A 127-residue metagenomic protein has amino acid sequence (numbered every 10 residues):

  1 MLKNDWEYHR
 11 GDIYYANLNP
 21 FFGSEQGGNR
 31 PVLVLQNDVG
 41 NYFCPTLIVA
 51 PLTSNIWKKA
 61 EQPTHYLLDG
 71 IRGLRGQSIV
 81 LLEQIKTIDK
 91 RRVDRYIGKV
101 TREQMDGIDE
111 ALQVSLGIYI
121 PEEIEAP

Functional and structural regions predicted by a protein language model:
M1-P127: Conserved functional hotspots at enzyme active or ligand-binding sites that engage polyanionic ligands
